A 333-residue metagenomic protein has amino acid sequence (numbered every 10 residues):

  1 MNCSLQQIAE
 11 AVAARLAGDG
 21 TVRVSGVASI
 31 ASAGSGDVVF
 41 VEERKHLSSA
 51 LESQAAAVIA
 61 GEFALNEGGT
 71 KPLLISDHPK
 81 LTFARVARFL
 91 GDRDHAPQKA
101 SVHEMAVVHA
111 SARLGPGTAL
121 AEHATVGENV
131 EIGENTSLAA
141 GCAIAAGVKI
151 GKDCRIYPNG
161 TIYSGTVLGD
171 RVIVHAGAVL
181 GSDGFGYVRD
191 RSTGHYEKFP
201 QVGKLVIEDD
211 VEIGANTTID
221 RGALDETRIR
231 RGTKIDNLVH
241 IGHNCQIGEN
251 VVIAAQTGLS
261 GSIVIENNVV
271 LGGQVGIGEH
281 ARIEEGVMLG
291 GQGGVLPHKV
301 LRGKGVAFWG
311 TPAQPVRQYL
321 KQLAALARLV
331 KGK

Functional and structural regions predicted by a protein language model:
M1-M105, T166, R171, G177-A178 (+3 more regions): Terminal amphipathic alpha-helical/low-complexity segments used for targeting or macromolecular assembly
G34-V41, A112-A121, H240-Q246, V264 (+1 more regions): Short, charged low-complexity intrinsically disordered segments located at boundaries of structured domains
K99-N159: Right-handed parallel beta-helix
A140, R155-I207, V211-K333: Glycine-rich hexapeptide-repeat left-handed beta-helix
